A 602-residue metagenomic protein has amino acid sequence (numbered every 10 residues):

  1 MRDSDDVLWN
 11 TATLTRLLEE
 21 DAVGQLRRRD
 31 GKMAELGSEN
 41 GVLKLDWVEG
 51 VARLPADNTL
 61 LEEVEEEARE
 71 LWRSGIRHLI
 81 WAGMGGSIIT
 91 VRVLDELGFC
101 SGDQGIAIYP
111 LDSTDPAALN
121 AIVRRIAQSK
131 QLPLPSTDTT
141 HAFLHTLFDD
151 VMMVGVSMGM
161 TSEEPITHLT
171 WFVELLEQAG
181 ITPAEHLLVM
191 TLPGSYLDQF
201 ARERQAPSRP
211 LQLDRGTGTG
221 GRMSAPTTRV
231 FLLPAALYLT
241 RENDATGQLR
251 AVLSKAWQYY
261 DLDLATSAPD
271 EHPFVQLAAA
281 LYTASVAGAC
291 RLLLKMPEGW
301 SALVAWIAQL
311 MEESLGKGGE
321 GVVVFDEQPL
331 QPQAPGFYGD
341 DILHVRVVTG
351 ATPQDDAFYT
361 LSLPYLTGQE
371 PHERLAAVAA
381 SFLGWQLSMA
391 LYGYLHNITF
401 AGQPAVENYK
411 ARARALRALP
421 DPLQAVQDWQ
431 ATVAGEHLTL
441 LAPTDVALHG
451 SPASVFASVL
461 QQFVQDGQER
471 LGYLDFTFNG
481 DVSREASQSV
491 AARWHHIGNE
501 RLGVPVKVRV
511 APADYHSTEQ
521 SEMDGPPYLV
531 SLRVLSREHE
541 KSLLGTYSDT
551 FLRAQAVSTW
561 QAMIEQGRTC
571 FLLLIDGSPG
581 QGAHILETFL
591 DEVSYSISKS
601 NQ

Functional and structural regions predicted by a protein language model:
M1-R73, A377-F382, L387-H396, G402-N408 (+3 more regions): Extended, charge-enriched "interface" segments that sit outside catalytic cores
E63-R77, R125-V151, L277-C290, H449-L474: Glycine-rich phosphate/diphosphate-binding loops that line cofactor/substrate pockets in enzymes
R73-T266, L343, G350: Glycine-rich phosphate-binding loops that contact phosphosugars or nucleotide phosphates
W81, M153-G155, V189, L293-L294 (+5 more regions): Structural beta-sheet core signal
L175-V345, Q354, Q386-V504, H516: Active-site phosphate/pyrophosphate-binding segments
F325-V378, A491-H496, K507-R509, A513 (+2 more regions): Helicase-primase coupling helices
D475-P505, V510-P512, T518, D524 (+2 more regions): Extended C-terminal subregions enriched in glycine
Y515, Q520-D524, L543-A556, Q561-C570 (+3 more regions): Expand to "…catalyze enediolate/carbanion chemistry for C-C bond making/breaking, isomerization, decarboxylation
